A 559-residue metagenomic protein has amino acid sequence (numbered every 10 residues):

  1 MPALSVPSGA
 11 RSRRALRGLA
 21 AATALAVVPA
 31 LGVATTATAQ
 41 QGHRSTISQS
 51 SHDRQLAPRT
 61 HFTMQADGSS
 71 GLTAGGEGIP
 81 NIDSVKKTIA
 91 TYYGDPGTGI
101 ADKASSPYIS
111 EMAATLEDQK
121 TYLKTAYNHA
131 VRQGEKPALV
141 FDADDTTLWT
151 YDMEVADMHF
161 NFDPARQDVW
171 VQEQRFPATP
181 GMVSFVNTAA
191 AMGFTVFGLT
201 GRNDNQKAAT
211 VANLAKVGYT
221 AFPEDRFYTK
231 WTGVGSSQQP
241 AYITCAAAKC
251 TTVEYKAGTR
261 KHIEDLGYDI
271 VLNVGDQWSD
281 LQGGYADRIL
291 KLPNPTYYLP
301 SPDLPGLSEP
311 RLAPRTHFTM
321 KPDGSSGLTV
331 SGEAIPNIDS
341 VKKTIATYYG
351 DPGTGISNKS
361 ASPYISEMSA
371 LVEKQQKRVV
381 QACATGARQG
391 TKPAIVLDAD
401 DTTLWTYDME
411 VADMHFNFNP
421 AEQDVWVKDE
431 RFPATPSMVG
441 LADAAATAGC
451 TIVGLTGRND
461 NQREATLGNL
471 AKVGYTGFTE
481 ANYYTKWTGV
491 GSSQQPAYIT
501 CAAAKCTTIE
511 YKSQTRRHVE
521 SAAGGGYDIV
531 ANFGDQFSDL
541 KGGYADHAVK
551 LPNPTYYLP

Functional and structural regions predicted by a protein language model:
P2-F141, P305-L397: Non-catalytic pre-domain segments flanking phosphatase-related domains
G42-R54, S106, N205-K343, P363 (+4 more regions): C-terminal cap/substrate-recognition subdomain and adjoining C-terminal extension of metal-dependent phosphatase-like
I79, D83, D102, S106-E117 (+13 more regions): Soluble non-cytosolic domains of exported or imported proteins
D118, Y122-H129, T150, E154 (+11 more regions): Structured segments of extracytoplasmic/periplasmic soluble domains in secreted or envelope-associated proteins
Y127-A138, F194-R202, E224-R226, V271-N273 (+4 more regions): Surface-exposed patches in mature extracellular/periplasmic domains of secreted proteins
P137-T150, G198, P393-T406, G454: Asp-based phosphoryl-transfer active-site loop
V155-E173, V411-D429: A solvent-exposed, charged loop/short amphipathic helix patch at secondary-structure junctions
Q167-F197, Q206, T210, Q423-V453 (+2 more regions): Short, acidic loop-to-helix structural element flanking the phosphoryl-transfer center in phosphate-processing enzymes
